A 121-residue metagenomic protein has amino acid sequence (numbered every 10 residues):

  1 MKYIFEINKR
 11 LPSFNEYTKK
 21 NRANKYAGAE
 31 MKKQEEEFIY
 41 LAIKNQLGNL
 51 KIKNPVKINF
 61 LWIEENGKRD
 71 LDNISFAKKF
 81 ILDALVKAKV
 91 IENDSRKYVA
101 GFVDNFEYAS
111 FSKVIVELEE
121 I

Functional and structural regions predicted by a protein language model:
M1-I121: Catalytic phosphate/metal-binding cores of nucleic-acid and nucleotide-processing enzymes, i.e., regions that mediate
